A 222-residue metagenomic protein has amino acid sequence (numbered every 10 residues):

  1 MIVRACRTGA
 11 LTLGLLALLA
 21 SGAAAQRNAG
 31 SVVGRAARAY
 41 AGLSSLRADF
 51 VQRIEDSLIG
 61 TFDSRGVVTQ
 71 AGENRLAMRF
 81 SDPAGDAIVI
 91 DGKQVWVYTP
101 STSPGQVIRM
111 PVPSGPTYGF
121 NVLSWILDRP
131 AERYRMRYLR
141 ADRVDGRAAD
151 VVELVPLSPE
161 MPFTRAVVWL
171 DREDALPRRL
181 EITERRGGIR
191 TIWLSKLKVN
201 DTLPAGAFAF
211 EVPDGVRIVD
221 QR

Functional and structural regions predicted by a protein language model:
M1-R7: Positively charged n-region of N-terminal signal peptides that target proteins for export
I2, A23-F62, A71-E73, V212-R222: N-terminal leader/targeting segments and the immediate start of mature chains
G9-A20: Bacterial N-terminal signal peptides
R27, Q106-I108, V122-W125, E132-G215 (+1 more regions): Gly/Pro-enriched, hydrophobic low-complexity segments that function as extracytoplasmic propeptides/linkers
Y40, P116-A131: Short, solvent-exposed helix-to-loop capping segments enriched in aromatics
F50, L76-F80, V95-Y98, L154 (+1 more regions): Short hydrophobic/aromatic-rich beta-strand segments that constitute the beta-sheet cores of beta-sandwich/beta-barrel
D56-S57, L76-A77, A84-A87, V97 (+4 more regions): Short beta-strands and strand-coil junctions in structured, solvent-facing domains, enriched
V67-G119, R190-W193: An acidic-aromatic
